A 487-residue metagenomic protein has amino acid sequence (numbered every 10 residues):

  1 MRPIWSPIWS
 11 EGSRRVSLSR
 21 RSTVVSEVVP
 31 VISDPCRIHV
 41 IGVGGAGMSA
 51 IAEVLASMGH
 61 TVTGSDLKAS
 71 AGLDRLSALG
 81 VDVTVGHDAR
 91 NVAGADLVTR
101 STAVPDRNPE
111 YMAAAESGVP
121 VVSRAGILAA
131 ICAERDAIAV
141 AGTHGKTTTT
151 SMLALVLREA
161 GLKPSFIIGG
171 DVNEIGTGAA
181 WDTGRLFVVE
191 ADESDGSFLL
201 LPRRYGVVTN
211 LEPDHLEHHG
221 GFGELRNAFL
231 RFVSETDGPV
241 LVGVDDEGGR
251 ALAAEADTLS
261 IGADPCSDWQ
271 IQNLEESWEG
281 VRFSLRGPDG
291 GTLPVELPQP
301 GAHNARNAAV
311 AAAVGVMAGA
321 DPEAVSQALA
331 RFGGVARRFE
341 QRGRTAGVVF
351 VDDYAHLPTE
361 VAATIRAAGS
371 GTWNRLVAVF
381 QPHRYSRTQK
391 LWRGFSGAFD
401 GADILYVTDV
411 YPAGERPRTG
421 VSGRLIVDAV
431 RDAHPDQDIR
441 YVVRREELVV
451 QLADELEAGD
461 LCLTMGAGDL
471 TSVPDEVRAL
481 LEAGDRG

Functional and structural regions predicted by a protein language model:
W5-V81, G94, V98, E116-V119 (+6 more regions): ATP-dependent carboxylate-amine ligase
V40, I138-V140: Hydrophobic anchor at the beta1->P-loop junction of P-loop NTPases
T63-G64, L162-I168: Conserved RecA-like helicase motor-core motifs
L73-R75, N91-R100, P105-S123, L128-R135 (+7 more regions): Acidic, Mg2+-coordinating active-site environments of NTP-dependent enzymes
T102, I168-G169, V244, D409-V410 (+1 more regions): Short secondary-structure boundary segments
W181-T183: Conserved motor-coupling elements within RecA-like helicase/translocase cores
L186-S194, F350-A355: Switch II (G3) loop of P-loop NTPases
